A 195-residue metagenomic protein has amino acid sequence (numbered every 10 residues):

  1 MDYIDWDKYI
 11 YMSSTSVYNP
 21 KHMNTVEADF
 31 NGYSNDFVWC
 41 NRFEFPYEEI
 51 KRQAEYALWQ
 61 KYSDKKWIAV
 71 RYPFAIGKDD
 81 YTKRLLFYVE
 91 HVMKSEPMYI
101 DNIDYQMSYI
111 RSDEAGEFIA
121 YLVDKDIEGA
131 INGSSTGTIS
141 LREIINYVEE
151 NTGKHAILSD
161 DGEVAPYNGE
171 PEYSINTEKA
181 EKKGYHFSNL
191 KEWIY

Functional and structural regions predicted by a protein language model:
M1, P20-M23, D79-Y81, R142-E143: Short glycine-/acidic-enriched loop or helix-start segments at secondary-structure transitions that form or flank
D2-R52, W67-I68: Conserved Rossmann-fold NAD(P)-dependent oxidoreductase catalytic core, especially the SDR/UDP-sugar
S13, A54-D79: Conserved beta-loop-beta element that borders a ligand/cofactor-binding pocket
E48, A69, Y109, T138 (+1 more regions): Short aromatic/basic micro-patch
L58, V92, K179-E181: Structural element of the ATP-grasp superfamily
V89-Y99, D104-T138: Alpha-helical substrate-binding/gating segment
S112, N146, V164-F187, E192: Conserved C-terminal active-site "lid" loop/helix of NAD(P)H-dependent oxidoreductases that clamps the redox cofactor
F118-E172: Mid/C-terminal beta-alpha module of Rossmann-like enzyme folds, strongest in SDR-family dehydrogenases/epimerases
